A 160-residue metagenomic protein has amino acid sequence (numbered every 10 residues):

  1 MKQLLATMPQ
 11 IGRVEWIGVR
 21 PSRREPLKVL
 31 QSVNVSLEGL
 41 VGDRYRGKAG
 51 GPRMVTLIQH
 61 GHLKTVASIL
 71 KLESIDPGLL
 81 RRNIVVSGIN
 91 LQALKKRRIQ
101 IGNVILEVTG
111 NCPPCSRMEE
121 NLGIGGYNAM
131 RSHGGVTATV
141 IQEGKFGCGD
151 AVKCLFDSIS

Functional and structural regions predicted by a protein language model:
M1-S160: Metal-cofactor-dependent catalytic cores
